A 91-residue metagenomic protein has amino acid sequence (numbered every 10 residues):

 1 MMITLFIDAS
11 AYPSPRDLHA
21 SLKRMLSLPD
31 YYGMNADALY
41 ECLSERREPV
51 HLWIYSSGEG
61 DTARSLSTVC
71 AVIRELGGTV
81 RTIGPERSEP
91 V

Functional and structural regions predicted by a protein language model:
M1-V91: Positively charged, polar, low-complexity stretches
